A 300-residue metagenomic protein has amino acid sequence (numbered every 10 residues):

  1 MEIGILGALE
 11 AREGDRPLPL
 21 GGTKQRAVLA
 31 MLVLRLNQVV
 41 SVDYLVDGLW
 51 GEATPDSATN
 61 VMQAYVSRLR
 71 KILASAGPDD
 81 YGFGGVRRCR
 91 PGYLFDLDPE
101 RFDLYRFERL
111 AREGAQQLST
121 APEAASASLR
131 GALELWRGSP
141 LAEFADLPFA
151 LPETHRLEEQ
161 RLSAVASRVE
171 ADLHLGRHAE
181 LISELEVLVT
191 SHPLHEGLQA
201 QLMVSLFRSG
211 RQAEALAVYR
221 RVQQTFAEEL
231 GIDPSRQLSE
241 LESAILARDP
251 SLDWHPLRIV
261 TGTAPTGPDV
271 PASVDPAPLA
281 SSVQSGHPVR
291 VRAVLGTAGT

Functional and structural regions predicted by a protein language model:
M1-S183, V187, P288-A293: Intrinsically disordered, low-complexity protein-interaction/activation regions
A8, I232, T300: Gly/Ser/Thr-rich helix-start
G92, L230-I232, D275: Glycine-centered small-residue hotspots that permit tight backbone geometry or close packing
E108-A111, E242, A280-V283: A generic alpha-helix structural signal
L157, S163-A164, R168-T266: Recognition helices and adjacent regulatory flanks at domain boundaries
I259-T300: Walker A/P-loop phosphate-binding element recognition
